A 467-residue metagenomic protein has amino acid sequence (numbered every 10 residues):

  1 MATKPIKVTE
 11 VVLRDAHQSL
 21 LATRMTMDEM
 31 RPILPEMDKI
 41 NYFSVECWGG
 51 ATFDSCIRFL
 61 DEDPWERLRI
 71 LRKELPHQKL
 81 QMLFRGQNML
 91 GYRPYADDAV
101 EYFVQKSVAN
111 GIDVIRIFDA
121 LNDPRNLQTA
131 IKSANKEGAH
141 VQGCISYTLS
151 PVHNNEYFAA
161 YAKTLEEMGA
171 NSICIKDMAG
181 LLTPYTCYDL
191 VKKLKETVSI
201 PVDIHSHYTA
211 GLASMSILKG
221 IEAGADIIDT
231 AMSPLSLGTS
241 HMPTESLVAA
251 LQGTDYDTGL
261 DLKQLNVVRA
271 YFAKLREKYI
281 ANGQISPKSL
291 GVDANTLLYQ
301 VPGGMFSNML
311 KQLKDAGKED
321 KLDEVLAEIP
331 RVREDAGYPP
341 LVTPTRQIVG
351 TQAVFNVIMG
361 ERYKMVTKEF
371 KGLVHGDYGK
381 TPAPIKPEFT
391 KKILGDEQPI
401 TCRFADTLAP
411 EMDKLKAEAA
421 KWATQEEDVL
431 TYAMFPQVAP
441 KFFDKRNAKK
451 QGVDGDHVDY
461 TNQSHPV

Functional and structural regions predicted by a protein language model:
M1-L21, L68, K73: N-terminal amphipathic alpha-helix/helix-capping segment at the start of soluble metabolic enzymes
K7-D15, F43-C47, Q78-G86, D113-R116 (+5 more regions): Hydrophobic faces of well-ordered beta-strands that scaffold small-molecule active sites in alpha/beta enzyme cores
E36-C56, S286-T296, Q300-V467: Terminal or standalone catalytic/regulatory effector modules within metabolic enzymes and repeat proteins
G49-E166, I173, A179-P184: Active-site beta->alpha loop and helix N-cap motifs at the rims of alpha/beta catalytic domains
I117, D177, A223-H241: Glycine-rich phosphate-binding active-site loops on the catalytic face of alpha/beta enzymes
H153-L165, A210-D226: Catalytic cores of alpha/beta
S236-T258: C-terminal helical cap(s) of enzyme catalytic domains, especially alpha/beta-barrels
T258-F272: Phosphate/diphosphate-binding loops
